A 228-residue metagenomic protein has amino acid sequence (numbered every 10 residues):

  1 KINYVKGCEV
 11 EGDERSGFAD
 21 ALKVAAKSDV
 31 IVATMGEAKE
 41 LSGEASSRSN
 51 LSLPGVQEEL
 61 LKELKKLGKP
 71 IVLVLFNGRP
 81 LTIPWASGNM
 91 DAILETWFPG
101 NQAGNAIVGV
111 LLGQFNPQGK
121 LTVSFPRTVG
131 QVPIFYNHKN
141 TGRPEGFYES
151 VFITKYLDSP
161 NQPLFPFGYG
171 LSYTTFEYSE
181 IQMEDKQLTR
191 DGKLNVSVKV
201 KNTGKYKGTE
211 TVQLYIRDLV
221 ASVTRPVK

Functional and structural regions predicted by a protein language model:
K1, F76-T209, Y215-R217, R225: Secreted, periplasmic, or luminal enzymes acting at the cell surface/secretory milieu
K1-V24: Functional beta-strand-loop-alpha-helix junction segments that form "active/interaction loops" within catalytic
G7-E9, R217-S222: Change "in extracellular beta-sheet-rich domains … of secreted and cell-surface proteins" to "in beta-sheet-rich domains
S16, D20-K23, E59, E63 (+3 more regions): Extracytoplasmic/secreted proteins, especially bacterial periplasmic and envelope-associated proteins
S28: An anion/phosphate-binding loop that grips the pyrophosphate of nucleotide cofactors and donors
M35-P54: Glycine/threonine-rich flexible loop motifs
L67-I71, M90: A short helix->loop->beta-strand "cap" motif at the edges of active sites that frequently abuts
